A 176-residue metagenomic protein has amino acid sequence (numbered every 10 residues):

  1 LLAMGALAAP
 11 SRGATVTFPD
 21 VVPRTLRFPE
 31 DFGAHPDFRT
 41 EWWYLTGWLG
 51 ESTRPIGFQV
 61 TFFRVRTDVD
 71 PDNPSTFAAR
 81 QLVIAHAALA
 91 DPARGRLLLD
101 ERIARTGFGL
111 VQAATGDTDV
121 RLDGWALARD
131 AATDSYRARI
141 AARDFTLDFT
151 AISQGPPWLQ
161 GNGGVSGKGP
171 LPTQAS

Functional and structural regions predicted by a protein language model:
L1-L2: N-terminal export leaders
A6, S11-R12: Cleavable N-terminal signal peptides
R12-S176: Targeting-peptide/extracellular-domain and disordered-appendage signature
